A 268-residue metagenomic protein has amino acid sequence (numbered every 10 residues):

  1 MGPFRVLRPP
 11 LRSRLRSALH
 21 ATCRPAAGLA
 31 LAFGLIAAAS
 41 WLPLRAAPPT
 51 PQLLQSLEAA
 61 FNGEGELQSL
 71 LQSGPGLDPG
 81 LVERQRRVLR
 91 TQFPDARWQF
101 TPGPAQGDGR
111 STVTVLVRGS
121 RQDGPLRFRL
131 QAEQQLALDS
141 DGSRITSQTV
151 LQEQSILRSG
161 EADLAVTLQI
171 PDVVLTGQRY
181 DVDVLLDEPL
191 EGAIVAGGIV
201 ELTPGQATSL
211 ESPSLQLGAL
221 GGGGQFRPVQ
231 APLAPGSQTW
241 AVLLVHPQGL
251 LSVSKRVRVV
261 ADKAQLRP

Functional and structural regions predicted by a protein language model:
M1-C23: N-terminal secretory signal peptides that target proteins for export/translocation
G2-F4, F33, A37-A60: Short, low-complexity N-terminal intrinsically disordered segments enriched in polar/charged residues
Q68-S120: Short solvent-exposed beta->alpha transition segments
F128-L164, K263-R267: Short beta-strand edge/turn micro-motifs at domain boundaries
T167, D172-R227: Contiguous segments within soluble domain cores/interaction surfaces
Q230-S237: Surface-exposed, short loops/turns at beta-strand junctions within beta-sandwich domains
V245-S254: Short acidic/polar inter-strand loop motif in beta-rich domains
